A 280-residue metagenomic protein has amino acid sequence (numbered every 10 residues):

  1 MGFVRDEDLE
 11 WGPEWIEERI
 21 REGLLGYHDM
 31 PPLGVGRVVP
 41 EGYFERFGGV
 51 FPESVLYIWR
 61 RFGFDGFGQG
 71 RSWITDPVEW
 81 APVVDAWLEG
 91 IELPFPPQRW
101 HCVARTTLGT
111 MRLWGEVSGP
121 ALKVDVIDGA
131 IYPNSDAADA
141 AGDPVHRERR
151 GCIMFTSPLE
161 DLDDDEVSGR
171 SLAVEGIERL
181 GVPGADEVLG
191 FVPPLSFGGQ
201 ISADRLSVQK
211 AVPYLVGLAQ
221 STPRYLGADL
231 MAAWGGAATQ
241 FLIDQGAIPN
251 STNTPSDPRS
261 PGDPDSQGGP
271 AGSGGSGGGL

Functional and structural regions predicted by a protein language model:
M1-L122, L189-G262: A surface-exposed partner-binding patch
L122-E166: Compact, glycine/acidic-enriched structural inserts
R147-L218: Mixed-charge (acidic/basic) macromolecular-recognition segments
R259-L280: Long, low-complexity, intrinsically disordered segments
